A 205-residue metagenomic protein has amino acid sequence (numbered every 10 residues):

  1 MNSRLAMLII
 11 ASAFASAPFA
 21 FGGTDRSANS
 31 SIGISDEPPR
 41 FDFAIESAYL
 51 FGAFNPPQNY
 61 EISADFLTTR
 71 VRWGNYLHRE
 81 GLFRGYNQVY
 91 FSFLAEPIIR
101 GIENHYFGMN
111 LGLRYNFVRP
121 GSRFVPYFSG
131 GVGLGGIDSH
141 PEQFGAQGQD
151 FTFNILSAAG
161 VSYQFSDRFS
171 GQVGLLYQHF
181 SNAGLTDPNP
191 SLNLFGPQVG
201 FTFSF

Functional and structural regions predicted by a protein language model:
M1-M7: Bacterial N-terminal signal peptides that target proteins for export
L8-A17: Bacterial N-terminal signal peptides
F21-F41, G74-N87, G101, V118-V125 (+1 more regions): Short loop/turn motifs that connect adjacent beta-strands in outer-membrane beta-barrel proteins
P39-S47, G85-F93, F107-M109, P126-V132 (+3 more regions): Transmembrane beta-strands of outer-membrane beta-barrel proteins
S47-A53, W73-N75, F93-I99, F117 (+3 more regions): Transmembrane beta-strands of outer-membrane beta-barrel pores
Q58-A64, G101-Y106, A146-F151, P188-L194: Replace "Gram-negative outer membrane beta-barrel proteins" with "bacterial and organellar outer membrane beta-barrel
D65-T69, L192-F205: Outer-membrane beta-barrel "beta-signal"
R70-G81, R114-V118, G160-S162, G200-S204: Transmembrane beta-barrel domains of outer membrane proteins
